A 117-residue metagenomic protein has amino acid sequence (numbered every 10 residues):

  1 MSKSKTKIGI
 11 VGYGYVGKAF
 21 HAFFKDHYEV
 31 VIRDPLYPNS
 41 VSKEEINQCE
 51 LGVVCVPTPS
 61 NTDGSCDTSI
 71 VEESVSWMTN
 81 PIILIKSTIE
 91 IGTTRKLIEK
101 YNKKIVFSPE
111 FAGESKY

Functional and structural regions predicted by a protein language model:
M1-N47: NAD(P)+-binding Rossmann beta1-loop-alpha1 motif at the extreme N-terminus of oxidoreductases
S40-S42, E114-Y117: Short, charged, surface-exposed secondary-structure boundary motifs
G52-V53: N-terminal Rossmann-like NAD(P) cofactor-binding module of classical short-chain dehydrogenase/reductase
V56-P57: Conserved NAD(P)H cofactor-binding loop of Rossmann-fold oxidoreductase domains
S60-S115: Rossmann-like NAD(P)(H) cofactor-binding subdomain of soluble oxidoreductases
